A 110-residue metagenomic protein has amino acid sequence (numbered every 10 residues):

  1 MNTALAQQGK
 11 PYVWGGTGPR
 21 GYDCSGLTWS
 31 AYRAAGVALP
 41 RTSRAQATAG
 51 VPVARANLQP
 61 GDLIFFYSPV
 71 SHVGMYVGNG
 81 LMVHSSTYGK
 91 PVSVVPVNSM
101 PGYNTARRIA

Functional and structural regions predicted by a protein language model:
M1-A110: Peptidoglycan cell-wall recognition and remodeling modules
